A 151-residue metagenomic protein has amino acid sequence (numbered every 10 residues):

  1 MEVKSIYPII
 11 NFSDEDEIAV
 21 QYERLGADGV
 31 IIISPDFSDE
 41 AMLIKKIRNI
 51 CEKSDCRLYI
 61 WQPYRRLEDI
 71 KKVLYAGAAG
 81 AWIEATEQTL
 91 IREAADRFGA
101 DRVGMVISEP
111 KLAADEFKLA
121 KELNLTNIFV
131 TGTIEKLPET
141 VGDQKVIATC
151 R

Functional and structural regions predicted by a protein language model:
M1-L58, Y64-I70, R102, E109-I128 (+1 more regions): Conserved N-terminal beta1-alpha1 strand-loop-helix module at the mouth
K4-I6, F12, A76, T86-T89 (+1 more regions): A short helix-loop
I9, W61, E84, V106 (+1 more regions): Generic beta-sheet signal
I32-F37, K71-I91, N127-K136, T149-R151: Glycine-rich phosphate-binding active-site loops on the catalytic face of alpha/beta enzymes
R48-N49, A76-A78, R97-D101: Short, hinge-like loop/turn segments at secondary-structure boundaries
I91-F98, L137-D143: C-terminal helical cap(s) of enzyme catalytic domains, especially alpha/beta-barrels
A113, L137-R151: Catalytic alpha/beta core domains of metabolic enzymes, predominantly
